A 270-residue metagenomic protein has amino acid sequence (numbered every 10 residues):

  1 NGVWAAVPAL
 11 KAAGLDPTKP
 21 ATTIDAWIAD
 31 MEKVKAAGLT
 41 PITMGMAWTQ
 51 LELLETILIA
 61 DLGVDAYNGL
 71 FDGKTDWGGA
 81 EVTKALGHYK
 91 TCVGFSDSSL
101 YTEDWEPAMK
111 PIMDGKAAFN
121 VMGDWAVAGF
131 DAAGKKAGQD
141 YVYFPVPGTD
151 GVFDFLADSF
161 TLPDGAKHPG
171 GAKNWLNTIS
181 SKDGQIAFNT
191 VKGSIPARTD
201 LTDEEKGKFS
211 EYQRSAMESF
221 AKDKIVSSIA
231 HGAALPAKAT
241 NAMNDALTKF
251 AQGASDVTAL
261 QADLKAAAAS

Functional and structural regions predicted by a protein language model:
N1, A26-K74, A117: Extracytoplasmic/periplasmic solute-binding protein
N1-L10, T40-P41, V142-Y143, P147-V152 (+1 more regions): A structural signal for short loop-to-beta-strand junctions that line the ligand-binding cleft of periplasmic/secreted
A9-L10, I28-A37, E106-N120, D245 (+1 more regions): Short helices/loops that flank or line small-molecule/ion binding pockets
P20-T22, L62-K84, A132-K136, Y141-F153 (+1 more regions): Short, solvent-exposed loop/beta-turn-alpha elements that line the ligand-binding surface or hinge of extracytoplasmic
A29-E32, D72-Y101: Glycine-centered hinge/linker elements that transmit conformational signals in sensory and ligand-binding systems
K35, L39, N177-D200: Periplasmic-binding protein-like
G87-H168, N174: Extracytoplasmic/periplasmic substrate-binding proteins
T199, R214-A267: C-terminal capping/gating helix-and-loop segments adjacent to ligand/active sites or protein-protein/ligand interfaces
